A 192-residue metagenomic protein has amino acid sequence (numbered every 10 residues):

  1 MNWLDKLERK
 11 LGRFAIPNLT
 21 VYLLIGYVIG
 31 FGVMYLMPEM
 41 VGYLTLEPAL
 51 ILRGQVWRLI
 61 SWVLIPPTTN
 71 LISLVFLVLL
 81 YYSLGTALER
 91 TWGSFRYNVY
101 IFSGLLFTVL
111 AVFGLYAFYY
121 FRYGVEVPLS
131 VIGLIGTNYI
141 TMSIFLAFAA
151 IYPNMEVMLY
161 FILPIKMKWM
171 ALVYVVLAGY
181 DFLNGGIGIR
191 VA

Functional and structural regions predicted by a protein language model:
M1-A192: A detector for small-residue-rich transmembrane helices and their helix-helix packing motifs
